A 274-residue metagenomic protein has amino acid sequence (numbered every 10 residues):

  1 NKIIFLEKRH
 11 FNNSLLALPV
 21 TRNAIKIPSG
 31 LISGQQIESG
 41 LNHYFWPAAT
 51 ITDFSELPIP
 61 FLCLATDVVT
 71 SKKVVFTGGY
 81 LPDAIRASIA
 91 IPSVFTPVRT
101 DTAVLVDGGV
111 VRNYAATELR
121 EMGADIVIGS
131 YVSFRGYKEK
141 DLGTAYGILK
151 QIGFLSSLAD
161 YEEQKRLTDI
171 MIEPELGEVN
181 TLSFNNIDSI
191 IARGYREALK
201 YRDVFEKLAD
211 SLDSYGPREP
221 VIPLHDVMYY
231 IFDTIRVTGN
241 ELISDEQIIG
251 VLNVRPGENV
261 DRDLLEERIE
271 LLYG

Functional and structural regions predicted by a protein language model:
N1-E270, G274: Patatin-like phospholipase
